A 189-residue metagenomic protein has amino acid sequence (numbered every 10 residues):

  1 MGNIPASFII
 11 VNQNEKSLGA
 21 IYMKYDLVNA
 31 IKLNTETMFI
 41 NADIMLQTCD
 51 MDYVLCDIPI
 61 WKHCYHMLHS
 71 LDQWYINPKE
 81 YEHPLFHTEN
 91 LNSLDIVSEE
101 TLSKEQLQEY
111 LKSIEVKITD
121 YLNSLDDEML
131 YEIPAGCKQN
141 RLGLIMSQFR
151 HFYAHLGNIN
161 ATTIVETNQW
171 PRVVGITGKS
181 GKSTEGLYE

Functional and structural regions predicted by a protein language model:
P5-Y22: Short, Lys/Arg-enriched N-terminal segments with co-localized hydrophobic residues within the first ~10-30 amino acids
E15-G19, K32, D43, Q47-S93 (+1 more regions): Short, contiguous alpha-helical
K24, T35, C56, I60 (+4 more regions): Hydrophobic alpha-helical segments and helix-packing faces
L27-A30: Short Lys/Arg-rich basic patches
K32, E36-F39, D43, K112-E115 (+1 more regions): Hydrophobic core segments within long, regular secondary-structure runs in both alpha- and beta-rich folds
M38, C49-Y53, L125: Short secondary-structure junctions and interdomain/linker hinges
D95-E132, L142-Y153: Acidic/histidine-rich alpha-helical segments that form the ligand environment of transition-metal centers
